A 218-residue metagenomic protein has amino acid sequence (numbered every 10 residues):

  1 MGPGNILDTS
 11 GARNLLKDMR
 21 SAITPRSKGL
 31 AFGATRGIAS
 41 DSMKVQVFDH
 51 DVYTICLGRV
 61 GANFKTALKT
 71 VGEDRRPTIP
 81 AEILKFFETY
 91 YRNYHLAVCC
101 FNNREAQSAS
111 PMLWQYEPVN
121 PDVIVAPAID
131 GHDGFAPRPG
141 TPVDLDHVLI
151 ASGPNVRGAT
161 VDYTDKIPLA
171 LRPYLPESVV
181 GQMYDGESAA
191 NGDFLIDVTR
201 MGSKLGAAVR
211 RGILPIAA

Functional and structural regions predicted by a protein language model:
M1-Q46, K65-G72: Short, surface-exposed beta-strand/turn modules with glycine/proline-rich turns and flanking aromatic residues
G33-G37, K44-Q46, L57-R92, A97-V98: Covalent nucleotidyltransferase core used to form phosphodiester bonds in nucleic acids
F48-Y53: A short, structured loop/turn motif at beta-sheet edges
T78-A218: Accessory, solvent-exposed terminal regions and/or long lumenal/extracellular loops of proteins
